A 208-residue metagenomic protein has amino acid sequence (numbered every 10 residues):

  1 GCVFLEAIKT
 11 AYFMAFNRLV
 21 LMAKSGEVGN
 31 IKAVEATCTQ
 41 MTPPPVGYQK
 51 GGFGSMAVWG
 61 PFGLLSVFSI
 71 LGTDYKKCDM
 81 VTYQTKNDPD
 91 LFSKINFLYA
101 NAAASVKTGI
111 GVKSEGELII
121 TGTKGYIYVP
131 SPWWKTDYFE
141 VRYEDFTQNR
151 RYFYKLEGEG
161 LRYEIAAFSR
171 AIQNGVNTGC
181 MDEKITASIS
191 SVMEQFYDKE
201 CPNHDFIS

Functional and structural regions predicted by a protein language model:
G1-V3, A100: A short helix-to-beta-strand connector/capping loop
V3-L5, T10-C78: Predominantly a Rossmann-like dinucleotide-binding segment in NAD(P)-dependent oxidoreductases
I8-A11, C38, Q84, I110-V112 (+2 more regions): Structured beta->alpha junctions
M14, R18-L21, S66, K94 (+2 more regions): Alpha-helical elements of Rossmann-like donor-binding domains used by nucleotide-donor carbohydrate transfer enzymes
F16-R18, P44-Q49, D90-L91, L118 (+2 more regions): Short aromatic-enriched loop/helix-cap "lid" or pocket-rim segments at secondary-structure transitions that line
P61-T136, I165-V176, I207: Contiguous beta-strand/loop segments that form the cofactor/metal-binding neighborhood of enzyme cores
Y152-A166, M181: Active-site loop of classical SDR/Rossmann-like NAD(P)-dependent oxidoreductases, centered on the catalytic Tyr-X3-Lys
A167-S208: C-terminal helix-rich "cap/oligomerization" subdomain common to oxidoreductases
